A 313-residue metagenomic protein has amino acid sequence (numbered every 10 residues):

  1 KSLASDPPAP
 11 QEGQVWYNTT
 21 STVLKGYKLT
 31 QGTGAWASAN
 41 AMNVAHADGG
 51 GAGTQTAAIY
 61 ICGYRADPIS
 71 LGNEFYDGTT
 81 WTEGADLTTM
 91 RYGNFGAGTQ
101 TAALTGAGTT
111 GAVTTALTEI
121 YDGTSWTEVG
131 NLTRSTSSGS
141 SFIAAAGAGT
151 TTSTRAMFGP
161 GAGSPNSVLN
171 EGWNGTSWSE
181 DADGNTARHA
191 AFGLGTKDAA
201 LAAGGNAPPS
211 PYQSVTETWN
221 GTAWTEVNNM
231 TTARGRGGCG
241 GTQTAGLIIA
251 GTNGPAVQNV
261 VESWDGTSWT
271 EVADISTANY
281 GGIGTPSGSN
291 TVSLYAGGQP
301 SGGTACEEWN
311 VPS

Functional and structural regions predicted by a protein language model:
K1-S313: Polar, enzyme-active/binding microenvironments
